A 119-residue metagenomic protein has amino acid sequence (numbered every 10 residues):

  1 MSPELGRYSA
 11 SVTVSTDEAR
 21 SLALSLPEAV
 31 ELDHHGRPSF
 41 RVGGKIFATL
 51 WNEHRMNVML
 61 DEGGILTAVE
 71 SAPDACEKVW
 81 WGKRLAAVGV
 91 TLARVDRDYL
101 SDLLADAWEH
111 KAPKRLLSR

Functional and structural regions predicted by a protein language model:
M1-R119: Charge-dense, helix-prone N-terminal extensions
